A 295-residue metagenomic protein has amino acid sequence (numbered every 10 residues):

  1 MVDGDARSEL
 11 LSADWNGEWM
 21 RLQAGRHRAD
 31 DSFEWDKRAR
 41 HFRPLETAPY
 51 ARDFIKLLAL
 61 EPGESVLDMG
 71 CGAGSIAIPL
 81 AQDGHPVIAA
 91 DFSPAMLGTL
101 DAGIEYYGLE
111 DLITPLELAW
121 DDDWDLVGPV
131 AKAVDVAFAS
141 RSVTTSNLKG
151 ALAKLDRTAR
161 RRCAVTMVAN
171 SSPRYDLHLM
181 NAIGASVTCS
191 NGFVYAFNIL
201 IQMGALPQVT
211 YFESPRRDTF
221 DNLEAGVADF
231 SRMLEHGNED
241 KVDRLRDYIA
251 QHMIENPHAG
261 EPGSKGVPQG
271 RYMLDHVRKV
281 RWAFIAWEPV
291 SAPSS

Functional and structural regions predicted by a protein language model:
V2-E61: Conserved class I S-adenosyl-L-methionine
G63-G72: Conserved class I S-adenosyl-L-methionine
A73-D83: Conserved SAM-binding loop of SAM-dependent methyltransferases across substrates and taxa, primarily the Class I
Q82-D123: Class I SAM-dependent methyltransferase SAM/SAH-binding core
V143-D156: A short, conserved alpha-helix within the catalytic core of class I
R160-N170: Conserved beta-strand signature within the Rossmann-like core of class I S-adenosyl-L-methionine
V168-V187: Short, glycine-/aromatic-enriched active-site segment of Class I SAM-dependent methyltransferases
T210-S295: Conserved Class I S-adenosyl-L-methionine
